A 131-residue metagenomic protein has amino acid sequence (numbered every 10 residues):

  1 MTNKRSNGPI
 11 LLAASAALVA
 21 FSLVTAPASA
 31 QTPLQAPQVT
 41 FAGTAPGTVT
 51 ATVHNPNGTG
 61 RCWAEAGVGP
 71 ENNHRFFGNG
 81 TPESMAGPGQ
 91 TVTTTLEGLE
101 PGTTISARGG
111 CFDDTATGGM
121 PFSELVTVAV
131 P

Functional and structural regions predicted by a protein language model:
M1-Q31: Secretory targeting and sorting signals
Q31-P131: Post-signal peptide N-terminal regions of Sec-secreted extracellular proteins
